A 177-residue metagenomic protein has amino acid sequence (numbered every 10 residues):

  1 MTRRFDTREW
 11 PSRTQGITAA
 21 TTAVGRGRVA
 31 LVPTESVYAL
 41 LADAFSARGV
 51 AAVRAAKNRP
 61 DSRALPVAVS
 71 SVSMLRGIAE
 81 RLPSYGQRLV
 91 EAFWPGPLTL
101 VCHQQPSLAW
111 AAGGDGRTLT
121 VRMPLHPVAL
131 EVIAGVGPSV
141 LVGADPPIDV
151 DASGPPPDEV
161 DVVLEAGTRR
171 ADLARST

Functional and structural regions predicted by a protein language model:
M1-T177: Active-site-adjacent structural elements in enzyme catalytic cores
